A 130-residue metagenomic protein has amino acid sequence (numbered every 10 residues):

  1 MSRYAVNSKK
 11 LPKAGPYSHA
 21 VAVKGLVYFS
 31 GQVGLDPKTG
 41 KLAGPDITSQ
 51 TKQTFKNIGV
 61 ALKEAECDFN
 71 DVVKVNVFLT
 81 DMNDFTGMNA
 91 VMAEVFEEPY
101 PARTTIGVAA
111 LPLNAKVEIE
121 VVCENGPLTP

Functional and structural regions predicted by a protein language model:
M1-K56, V60-V73, L79-P130: N-terminal presequence-like segments and the immediate start of the first folded domain
